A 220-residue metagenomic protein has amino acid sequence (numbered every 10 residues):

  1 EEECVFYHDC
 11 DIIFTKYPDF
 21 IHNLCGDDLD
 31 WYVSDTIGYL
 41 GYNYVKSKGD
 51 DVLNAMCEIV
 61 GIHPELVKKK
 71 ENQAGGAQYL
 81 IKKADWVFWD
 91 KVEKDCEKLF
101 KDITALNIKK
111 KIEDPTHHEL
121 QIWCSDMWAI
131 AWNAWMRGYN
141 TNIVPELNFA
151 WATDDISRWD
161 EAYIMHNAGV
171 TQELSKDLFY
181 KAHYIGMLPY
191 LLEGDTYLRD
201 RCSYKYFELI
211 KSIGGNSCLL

Functional and structural regions predicted by a protein language model:
E1-L220: Glycosyltransferase catalytic domains, chiefly GT-A lineage
